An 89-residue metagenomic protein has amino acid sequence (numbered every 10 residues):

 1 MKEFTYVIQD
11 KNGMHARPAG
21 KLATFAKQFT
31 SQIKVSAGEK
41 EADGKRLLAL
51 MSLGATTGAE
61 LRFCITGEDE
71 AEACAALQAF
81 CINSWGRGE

Functional and structural regions predicted by a protein language model:
M1-Q9: Short amphipathic
E3, T30, E60: Broad gene-expression machinery/nucleic-acid interaction feature
I8-L48, S52-T57: Compact, glycine-rich, soluble single-domain proteins
G54-E89: C-terminal structural segments of small proteins and small subunits
